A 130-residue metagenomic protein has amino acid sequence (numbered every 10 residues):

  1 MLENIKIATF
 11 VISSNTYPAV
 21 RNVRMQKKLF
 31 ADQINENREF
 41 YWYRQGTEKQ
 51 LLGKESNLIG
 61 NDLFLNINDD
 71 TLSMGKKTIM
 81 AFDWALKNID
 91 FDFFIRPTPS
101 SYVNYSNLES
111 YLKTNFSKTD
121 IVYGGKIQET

Functional and structural regions predicted by a protein language model:
M1-R24: N-proximal low-complexity "stem/linker" segments adjacent to membrane-targeting elements
N4-A8, D32-Y41: Short loop->beta transition adjacent to catalytic acidic/histidine clusters or analogous donor-positioning motifs
T9, Q26, A81, F94-R96 (+1 more regions): Structural signal for hydrophobic/aromatic residues that build the beta-strand cores of folded beta-sheet domains
I12-S14, Y43-G46, N68, T98 (+1 more regions): Structured beta-strand/turn binding interfaces of compact recognition modules in eukaryotic regulators
N22-N35, Q50-I59: Short, aromatic/basic amphipathic alpha-helical patches
K28-D32, M80-N88, Y111-T114: A generic secondary-structure signal
Y41-D92, Y102-S106: Active-site-proximal specificity loops/subdomain of glycosyltransferases
G75, F93, P97, S101-T130: Conserved catalytic core of nucleotide-sugar-dependent glycosyltransferases
